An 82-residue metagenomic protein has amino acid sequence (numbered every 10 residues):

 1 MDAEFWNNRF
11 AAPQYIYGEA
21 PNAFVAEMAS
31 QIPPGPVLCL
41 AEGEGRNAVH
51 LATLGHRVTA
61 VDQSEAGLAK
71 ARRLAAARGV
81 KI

Functional and structural regions predicted by a protein language model:
M1-I32: Conserved class I S-adenosyl-L-methionine
P33-P34, L54: Residue-level preference for short coil/turn positions at secondary-structure junctions
G35-G43: Conserved class I S-adenosyl-L-methionine
E44-H56: Conserved SAM-binding loop of SAM-dependent methyltransferases across substrates and taxa, primarily the Class I
R57-D62: Conserved SAM-binding motif I beta-strand of class I
S64-A66: Conserved SAM/SAH-binding beta-strand->alpha-helix loop
A71-R72: Conserved SAM-binding loop
R78-I82: Conserved SAM-binding strand-loop segment of SAM-dependent methyltransferases
